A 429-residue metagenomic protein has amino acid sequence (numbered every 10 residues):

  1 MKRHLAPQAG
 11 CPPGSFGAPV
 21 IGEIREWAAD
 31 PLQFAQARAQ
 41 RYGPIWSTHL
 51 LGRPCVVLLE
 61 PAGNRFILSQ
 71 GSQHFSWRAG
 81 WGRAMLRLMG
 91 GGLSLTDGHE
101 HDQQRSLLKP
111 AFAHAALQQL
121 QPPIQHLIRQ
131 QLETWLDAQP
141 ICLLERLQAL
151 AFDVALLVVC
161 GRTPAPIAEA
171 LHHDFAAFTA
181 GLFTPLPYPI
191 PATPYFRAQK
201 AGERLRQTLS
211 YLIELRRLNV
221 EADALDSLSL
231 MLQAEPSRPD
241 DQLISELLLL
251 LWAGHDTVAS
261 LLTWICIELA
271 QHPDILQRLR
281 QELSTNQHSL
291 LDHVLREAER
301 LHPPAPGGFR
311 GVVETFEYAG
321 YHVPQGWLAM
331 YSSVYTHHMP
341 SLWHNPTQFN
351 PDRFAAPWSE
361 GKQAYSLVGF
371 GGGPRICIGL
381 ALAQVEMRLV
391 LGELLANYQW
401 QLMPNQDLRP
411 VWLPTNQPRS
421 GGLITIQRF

Functional and structural regions predicted by a protein language model:
Q8, P12, A39, I128 (+4 more regions): Cytochrome P450 proximal C-terminal region
G10-Q40, W46, L51-P54, A62-F66 (+5 more regions): Cytochrome P450 catalytic-domain helical core, especially the substrate-recognition surface and oxygen-activation
P19, E26, L86, A113 (+5 more regions): Conserved cytochrome P450 catalytic core segment spanning the I/J/K helices
I21-G43, Q207, Y211, T285-A319 (+1 more regions): Conserved cytochrome P450 K-helix E-x-x-R motif and the immediately C-terminal K′/meander segment
V220-L225, R278-H288, L301-Y321, M330 (+3 more regions): Cytochrome P450 fold signature focused on the C-terminal beta-domain
H255-E282, A381-A396: Cytochrome P450 catalytic-core helices
Y331-W358: Conserved cytochrome P450 K-helix/beta-meander segment immediately N-terminal to the heme-binding cysteine loop
